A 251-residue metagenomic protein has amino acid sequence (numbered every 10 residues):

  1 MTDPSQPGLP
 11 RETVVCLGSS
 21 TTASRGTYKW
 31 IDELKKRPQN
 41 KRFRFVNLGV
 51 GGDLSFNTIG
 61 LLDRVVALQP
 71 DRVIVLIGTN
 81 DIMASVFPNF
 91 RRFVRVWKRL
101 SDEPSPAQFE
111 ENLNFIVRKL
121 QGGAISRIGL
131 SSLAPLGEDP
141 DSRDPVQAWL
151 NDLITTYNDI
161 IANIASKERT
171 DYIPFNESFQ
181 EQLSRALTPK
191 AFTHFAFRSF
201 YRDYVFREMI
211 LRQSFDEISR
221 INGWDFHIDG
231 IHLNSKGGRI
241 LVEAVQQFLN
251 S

Functional and structural regions predicted by a protein language model:
M1-Q6: A short, compositionally biased domain-edge/stem linker segment
G8-P10, K36, N40-K41, N57-S235 (+1 more regions): Alpha-helical cap/lid subdomain in secreted, periplasmic, or secretory-pathway luminal O-acyl-processing enzymes
P10-T27, N80-I82: Catalytic nucleophile-elbow at a beta strand-turn-alpha helix junction centered on a G-D-S/GDSL motif, marking
V15, V46, V73-V75: Conserved beta-strand elements of the Class I
A23-G26, G51-N57, Q180: Acidic-and-aromatic substrate-binding clefts and catalytic sites of carbohydrate-active enzymes
R25-Y28, A148-L150: Short, solvent-exposed loop/turn segments at secondary-structure boundaries
Y28-R37: Short, polar/charged alpha-helical segment
N40-S55: A short beta-strand-loop structural module common to alpha/beta enzyme folds
